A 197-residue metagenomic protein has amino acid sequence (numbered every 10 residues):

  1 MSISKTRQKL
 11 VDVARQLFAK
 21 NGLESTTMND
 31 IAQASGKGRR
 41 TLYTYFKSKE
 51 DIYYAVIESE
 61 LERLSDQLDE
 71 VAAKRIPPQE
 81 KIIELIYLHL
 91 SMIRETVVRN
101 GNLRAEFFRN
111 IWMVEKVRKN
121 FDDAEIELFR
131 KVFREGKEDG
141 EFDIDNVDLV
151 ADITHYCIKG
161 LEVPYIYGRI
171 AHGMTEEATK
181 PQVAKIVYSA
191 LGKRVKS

Functional and structural regions predicted by a protein language model:
M1-K5, V195-S197: N-terminal intrinsically disordered/low-complexity leader segments
K9, V13, L17-D51, A55: Helix-turn-helix
V11, Y53, I57, L61 (+3 more regions): Amphipathic, non-transmembrane alpha-helical scaffold segments
K20-E24, K74-R75, T96, D139-G140: Short coil/turn segments at alpha/beta junctions that flank glycine-rich nucleotide-binding fingerprints
A55, S59, D69-E95, V150-T154 (+2 more regions): Hydrophobic alpha-helical connector segments
R63, L88-T96, N110, C157-P164 (+1 more regions): Phosphate/oxyanion-binding loops and surfaces in catalytic or ligand/nucleic-acid-binding neighborhoods
L90-R130, E138: Short secondary-structure transition hinges
G101-F108, K137-A184, S197: Hydrophobic/aromatic-rich alpha-helical bundle segments in the mid-to-C-terminal region
